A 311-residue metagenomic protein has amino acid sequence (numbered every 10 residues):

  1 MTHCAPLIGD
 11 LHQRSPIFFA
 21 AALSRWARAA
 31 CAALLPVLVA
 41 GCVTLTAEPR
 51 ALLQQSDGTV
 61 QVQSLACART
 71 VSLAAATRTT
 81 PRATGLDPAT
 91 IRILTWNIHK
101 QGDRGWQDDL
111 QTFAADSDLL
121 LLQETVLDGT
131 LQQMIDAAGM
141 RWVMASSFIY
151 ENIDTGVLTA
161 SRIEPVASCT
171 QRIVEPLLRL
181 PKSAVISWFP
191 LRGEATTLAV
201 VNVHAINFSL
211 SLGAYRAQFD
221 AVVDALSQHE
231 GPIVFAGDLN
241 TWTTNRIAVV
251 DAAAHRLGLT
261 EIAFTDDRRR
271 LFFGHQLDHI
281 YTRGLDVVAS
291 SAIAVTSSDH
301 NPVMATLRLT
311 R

Functional and structural regions predicted by a protein language model:
H3, C42-T80, W188, D224-I233 (+1 more regions): Metal-dependent phosphoester-hydrolase catalytic domains
L7-L11, S15-T90, L191: Acidic, histidine-bearing metal-coordination/catalytic regions of metal-dependent phosphoesterases
L52-T80, L119, Q123-T197, I293-A294: Structured beta-strand-rich core segments of catalytic domains in phosphoester-bond hydrolases
S64-C67, T90-W106, F148-I149, R172-R179 (+1 more regions): Acidic/histidine-rich helix-loop elements that form or flank divalent-metal/phosphate-binding sites at the catalytic
I91-I98, L110-Q133, S187, A199-V203 (+4 more regions): Active-site beta-strand/loop signature of hydrolases that rely on acidic residues for catalysis
W96-H99, Q123-T125, A145-F148, S161-I163 (+6 more regions): Active-site-proximal beta-strand/loop segments in catalytic clefts of secreted hydrolases
R192-G213: Metal-dependent phosphoester/phosphodiester hydrolase catalytic core
L212-D224: Alpha-helical scaffold elements lining the catalytic groove of polysaccharide deacetylases
